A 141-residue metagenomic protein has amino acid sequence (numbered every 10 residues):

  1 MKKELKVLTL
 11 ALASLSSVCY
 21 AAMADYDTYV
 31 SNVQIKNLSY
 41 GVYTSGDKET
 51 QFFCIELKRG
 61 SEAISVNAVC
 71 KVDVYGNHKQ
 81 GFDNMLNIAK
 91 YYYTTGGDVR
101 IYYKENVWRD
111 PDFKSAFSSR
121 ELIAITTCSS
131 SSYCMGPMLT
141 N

Functional and structural regions predicted by a protein language model:
M1-L8: Bacterial N-terminal signal peptides that target proteins for export
T9-S17: Bacterial N-terminal signal peptides
S17-M23: Sec/Tat signal peptide C-region and signal peptidase I cleavage site
D25-R59: Structural detector for short beta-strands of small beta-barrel domains
R59, V74, Y103-V107: A mature extracytoplasmic/lumenal domain signature
G60-Y93: Disulfide-stabilized netrin-like
T95-R109: Flexible glycine-rich surface loops and low-complexity tracts that mediate binding to linear polymers
E105-P137: OB-fold/S1-family single-stranded nucleic acid-binding modules
